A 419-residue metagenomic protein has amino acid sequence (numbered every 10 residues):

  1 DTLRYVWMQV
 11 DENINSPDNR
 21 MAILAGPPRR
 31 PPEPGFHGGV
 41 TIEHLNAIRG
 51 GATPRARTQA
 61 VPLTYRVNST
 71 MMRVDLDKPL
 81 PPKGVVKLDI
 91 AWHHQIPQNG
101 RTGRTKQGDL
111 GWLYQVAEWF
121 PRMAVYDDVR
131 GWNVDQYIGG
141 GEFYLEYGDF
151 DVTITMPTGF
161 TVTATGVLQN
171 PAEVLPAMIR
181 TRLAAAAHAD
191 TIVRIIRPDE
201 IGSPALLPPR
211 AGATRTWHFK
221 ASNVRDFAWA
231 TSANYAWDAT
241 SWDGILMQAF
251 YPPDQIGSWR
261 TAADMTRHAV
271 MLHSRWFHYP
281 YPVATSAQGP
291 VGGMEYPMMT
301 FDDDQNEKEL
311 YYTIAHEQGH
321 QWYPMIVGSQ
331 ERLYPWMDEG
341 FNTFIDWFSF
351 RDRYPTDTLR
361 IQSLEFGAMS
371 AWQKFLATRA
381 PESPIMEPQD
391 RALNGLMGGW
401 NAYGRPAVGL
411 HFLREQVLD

Functional and structural regions predicted by a protein language model:
D1, M8-E12, L76, G84-Q98 (+2 more regions): Short, hydrophobic/aromatic-enriched beta-strand segments in well-ordered soluble domains
D1, W7, F219, L246-D419: Hydrophobic alpha-helical and helix-loop surface patches within well-folded domains that function as non-catalytic
T2-M8, D18-M21, L88, N99-T102 (+1 more regions): Short, hydrophobic/aromatic beta-strand segments
R4-T58, Y114-A117, T155-F160: Solvent-exposed beta-hairpin/edge-strand motifs
V6-M8, E43-L45, V74, F150 (+2 more regions): Generic beta-strand hydrophobic packing signal
R20-P32, H93-F150, P171, Y235: Glycine/proline-rich low-complexity spacer/linker segments in large multi-domain proteins
R29-G111, I201-G212, T216: A surface-exposed beta-strand-loop module
M123-W132, I138-A315, F344: Hydrophobic helix-coil surface modules that form long, contiguous segments used for peptide/substrate interaction
